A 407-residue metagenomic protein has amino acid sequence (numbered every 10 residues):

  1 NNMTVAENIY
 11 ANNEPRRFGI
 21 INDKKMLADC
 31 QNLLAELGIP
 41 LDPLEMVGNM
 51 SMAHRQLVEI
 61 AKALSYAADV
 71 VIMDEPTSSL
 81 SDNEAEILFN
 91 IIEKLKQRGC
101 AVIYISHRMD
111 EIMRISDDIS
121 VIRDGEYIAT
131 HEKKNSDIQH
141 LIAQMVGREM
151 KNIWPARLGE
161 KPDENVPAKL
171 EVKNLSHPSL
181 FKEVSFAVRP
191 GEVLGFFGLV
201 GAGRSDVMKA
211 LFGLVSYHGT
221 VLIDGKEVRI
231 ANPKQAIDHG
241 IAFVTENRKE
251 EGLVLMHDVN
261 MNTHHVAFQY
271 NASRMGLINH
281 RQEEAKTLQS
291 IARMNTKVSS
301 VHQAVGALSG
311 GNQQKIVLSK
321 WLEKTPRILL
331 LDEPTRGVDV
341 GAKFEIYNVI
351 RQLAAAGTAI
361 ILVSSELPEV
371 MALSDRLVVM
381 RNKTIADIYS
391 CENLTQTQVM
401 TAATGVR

Functional and structural regions predicted by a protein language model:
N1-R407: Glycine-rich phosphate-binding loops of nucleotide-dependent enzymes
